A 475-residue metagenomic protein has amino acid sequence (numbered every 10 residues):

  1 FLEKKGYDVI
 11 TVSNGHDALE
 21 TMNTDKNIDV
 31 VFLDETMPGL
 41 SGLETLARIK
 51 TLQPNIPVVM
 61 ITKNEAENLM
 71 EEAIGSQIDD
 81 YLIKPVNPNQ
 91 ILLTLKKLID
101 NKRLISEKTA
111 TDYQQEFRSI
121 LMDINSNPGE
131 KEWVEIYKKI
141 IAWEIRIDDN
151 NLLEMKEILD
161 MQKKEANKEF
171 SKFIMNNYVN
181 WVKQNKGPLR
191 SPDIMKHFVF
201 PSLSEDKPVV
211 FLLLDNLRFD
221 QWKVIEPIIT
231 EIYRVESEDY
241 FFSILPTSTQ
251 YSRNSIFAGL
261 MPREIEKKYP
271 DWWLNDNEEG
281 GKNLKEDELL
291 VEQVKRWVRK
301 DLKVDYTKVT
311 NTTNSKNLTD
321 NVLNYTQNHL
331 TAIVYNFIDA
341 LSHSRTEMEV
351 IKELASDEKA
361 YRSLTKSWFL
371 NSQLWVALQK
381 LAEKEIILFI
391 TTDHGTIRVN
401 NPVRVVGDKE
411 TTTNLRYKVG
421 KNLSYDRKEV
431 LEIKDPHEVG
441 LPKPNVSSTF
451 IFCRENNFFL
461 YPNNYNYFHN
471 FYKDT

Functional and structural regions predicted by a protein language model:
F1, T36, M60, E71 (+3 more regions): Feature captures the catalytic ectodomains and active-site-proximal regions of enzymes that hydrolyze or transfer
F1-I10: Two-component/phosphorelay signaling modules centered on CheY-like receiver
S13-D17, S41-E44: Acidic catalytic/metal-coordinating carboxylates
E20, L43-P54: Short amphipathic alpha-helix used as the core "switch/output" element in two-component signaling
K26-F32: Active-site beta3 strand of CheY-like receiver
P38, T62, K84: The feature encodes the CheY-like receiver
E44, E65-D80: Alpha4 helix (beta4-alpha4-beta5 surface) of REC/receiver domains from two-component response regulators
N68, V86-L95: C-terminal output helix
